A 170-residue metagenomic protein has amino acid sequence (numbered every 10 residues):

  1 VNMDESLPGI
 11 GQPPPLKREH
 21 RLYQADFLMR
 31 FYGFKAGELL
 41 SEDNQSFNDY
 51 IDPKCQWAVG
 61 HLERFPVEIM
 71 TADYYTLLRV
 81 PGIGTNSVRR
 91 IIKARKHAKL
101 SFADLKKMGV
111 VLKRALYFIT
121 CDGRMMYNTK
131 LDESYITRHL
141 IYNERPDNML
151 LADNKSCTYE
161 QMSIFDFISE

Functional and structural regions predicted by a protein language model:
V1-L16, Y32-H61: Flexible glycine/acidic-rich beta-alpha junction loops that bind and position SAM and/or redox cofactors in anaerobic
R18-R21: Anionic-ligand-binding alpha/beta catalytic cores of soluble enzymes and soluble regulatory domains that recognize
A25, I91: Conserved, mostly hydrophobic/aromatic
S46-T76, F102-E170: C-terminal extensions
A94-R95: Residue-level signature of tetratricopeptide-repeat
